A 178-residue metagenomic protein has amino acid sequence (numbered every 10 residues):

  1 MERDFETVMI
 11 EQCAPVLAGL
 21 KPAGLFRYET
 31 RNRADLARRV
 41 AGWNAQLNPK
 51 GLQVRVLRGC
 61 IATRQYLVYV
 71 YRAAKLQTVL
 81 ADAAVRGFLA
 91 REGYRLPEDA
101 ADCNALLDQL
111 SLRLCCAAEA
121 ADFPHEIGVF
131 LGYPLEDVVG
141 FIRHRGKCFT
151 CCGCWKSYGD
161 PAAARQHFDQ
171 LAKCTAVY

Functional and structural regions predicted by a protein language model:
M1-Q53: A structured, charge-rich N-terminal accessory region that forms the first stable segment of a protein and links
Q12-G19, R55-C60, L114-A118: Short, flexible, solvent-exposed loop/turn segments with mixed acidic/basic and small polar residues
K21-A23, R64-Y66, P124-E126: Short, surface-exposed beta-edge/turn micro-motifs
R39-D102: A glycine-rich, hydrophobic loop/mini-helix early in the fold
G93-H125: Internal catalytic-core helix/loop-beta-alpha segment that presents or stabilizes conserved functional determinants
D102-L106, I142-G159: Short linear loop/turn motifs
D122-T150: Hydrophobic/aromatic-rich, well-ordered segments within soluble, folded domains that form packed cores
C154-Y178: Long, compositionally biased
